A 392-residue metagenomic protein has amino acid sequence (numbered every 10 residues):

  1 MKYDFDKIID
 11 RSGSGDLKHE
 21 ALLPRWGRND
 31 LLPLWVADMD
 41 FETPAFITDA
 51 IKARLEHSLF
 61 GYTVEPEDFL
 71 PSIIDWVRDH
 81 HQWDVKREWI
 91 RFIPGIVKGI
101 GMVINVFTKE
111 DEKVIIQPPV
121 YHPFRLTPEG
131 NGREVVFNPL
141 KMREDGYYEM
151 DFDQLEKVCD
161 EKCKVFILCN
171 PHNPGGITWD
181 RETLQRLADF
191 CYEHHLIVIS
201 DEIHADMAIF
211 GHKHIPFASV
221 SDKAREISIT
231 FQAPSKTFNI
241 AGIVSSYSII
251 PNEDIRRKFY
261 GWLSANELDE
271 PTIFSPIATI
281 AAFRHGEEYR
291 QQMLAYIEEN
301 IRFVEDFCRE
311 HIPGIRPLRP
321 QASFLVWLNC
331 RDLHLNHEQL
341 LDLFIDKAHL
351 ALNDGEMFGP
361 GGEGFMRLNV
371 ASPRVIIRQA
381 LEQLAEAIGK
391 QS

Functional and structural regions predicted by a protein language model:
K2-G95, M102, A282-F283, Q391-S392: N-terminal small-domain helix-loop-helix segment of the aminotransferase-like
A53, D222, E226-E298, R302 (+1 more regions): Conserved core segment of the aminotransferase class I/II
N105-L168, M207: PLP-dependent aminotransferase-like
N131, E193-H194, A224, A348: Helix C-cap/helix->beta junction micro-motif
M142-H212: Active-site phosphate-binding strand-loop segment of PLP-dependent enzymes
E156-K157, A224, H334, L343-L352 (+1 more regions): PLP-dependent enzyme catalytic core of the Aspartate aminotransferase-like
I280, Y296-E305, P317-C330: Conserved glycine-rich beta-strand-loop-beta hairpin in the small C-terminal domain of fold type I
